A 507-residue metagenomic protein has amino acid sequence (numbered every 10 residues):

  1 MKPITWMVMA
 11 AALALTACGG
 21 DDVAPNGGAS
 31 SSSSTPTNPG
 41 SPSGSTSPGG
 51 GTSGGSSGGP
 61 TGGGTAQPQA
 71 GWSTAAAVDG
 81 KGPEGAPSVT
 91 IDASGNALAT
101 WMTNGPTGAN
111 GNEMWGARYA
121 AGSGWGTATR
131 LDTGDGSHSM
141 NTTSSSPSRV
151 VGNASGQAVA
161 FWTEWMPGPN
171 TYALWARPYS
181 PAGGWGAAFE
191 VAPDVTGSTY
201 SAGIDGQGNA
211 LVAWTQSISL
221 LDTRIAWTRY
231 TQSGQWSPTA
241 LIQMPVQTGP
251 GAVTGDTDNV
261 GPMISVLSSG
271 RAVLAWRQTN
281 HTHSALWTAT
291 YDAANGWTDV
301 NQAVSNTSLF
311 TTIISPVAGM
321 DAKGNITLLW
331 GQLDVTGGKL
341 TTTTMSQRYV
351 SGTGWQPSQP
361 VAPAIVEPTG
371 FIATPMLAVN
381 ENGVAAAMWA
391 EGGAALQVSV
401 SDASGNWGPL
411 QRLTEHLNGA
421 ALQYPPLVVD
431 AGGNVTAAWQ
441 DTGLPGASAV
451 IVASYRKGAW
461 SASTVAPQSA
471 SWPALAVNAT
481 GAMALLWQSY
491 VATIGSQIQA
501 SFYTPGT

Functional and structural regions predicted by a protein language model:
M1-M7: Bacterial N-terminal signal peptides that target proteins for export
V8-L13: Hydrophobic helical h-region of N-terminal Sec-dependent signal peptides in bacterial secretory/periplasmic proteins
L15-A17: C-terminal motif of bacterial Sec signal peptides marking the signal peptidase cleavage site
G19-G20, G95: Glycine-centered flexibility sites
D21-A66: Ser/Thr-rich, Pro/Gly/Ala-heavy low-complexity intrinsically disordered linkers and tails of secreted extracellular
G62-T507: Extracellular, repeat-based ectodomains that mediate carbohydrate processing or recognition
